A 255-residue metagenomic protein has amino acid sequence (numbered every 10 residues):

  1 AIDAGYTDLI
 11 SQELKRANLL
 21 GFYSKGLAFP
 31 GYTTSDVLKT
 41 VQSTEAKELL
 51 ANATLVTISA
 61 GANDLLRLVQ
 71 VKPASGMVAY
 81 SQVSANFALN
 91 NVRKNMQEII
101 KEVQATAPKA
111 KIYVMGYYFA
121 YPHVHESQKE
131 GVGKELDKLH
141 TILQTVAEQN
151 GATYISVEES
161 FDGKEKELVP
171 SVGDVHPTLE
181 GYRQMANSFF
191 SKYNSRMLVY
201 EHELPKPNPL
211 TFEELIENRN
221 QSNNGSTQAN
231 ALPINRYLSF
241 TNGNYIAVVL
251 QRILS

Functional and structural regions predicted by a protein language model:
A1, F29-T34, A62-L66, Y118-P122 (+1 more regions): Solvent-exposed loop/turn segments at secondary-structure junctions within structured extracellular/periplasmic domains
A1-P30, K47-E48: Serine-esterase "nucleophile elbow" of acetyl-processing enzymes
Y23-A28, T54-S59, K111-G116, T153-S156: Structural recognition of the beta-strand scaffold that forms the well-ordered cores of secreted hydrolase catalytic
P30, S75-V92, E126-G131: Surface-exposed cleft-lining segments at the edges of enzyme active sites
G31-A46, V169-H176: Charged, often glycine-rich, active-site loop that binds/positions anionic groups
K39-A88: Oxyanion-hole/transition-state-stabilizing segment in secreted/luminal serine hydrolases and related acyltransferases
M96-I100, H140: Generic structural signal for well-ordered alpha-helices, preferentially at hydrophobic/aromatic core positions
Y118-S239, G243, L250-L254: Catalytic His-Asp segment of secreted/periplasmic serine-dependent ester chemistry enzymes
